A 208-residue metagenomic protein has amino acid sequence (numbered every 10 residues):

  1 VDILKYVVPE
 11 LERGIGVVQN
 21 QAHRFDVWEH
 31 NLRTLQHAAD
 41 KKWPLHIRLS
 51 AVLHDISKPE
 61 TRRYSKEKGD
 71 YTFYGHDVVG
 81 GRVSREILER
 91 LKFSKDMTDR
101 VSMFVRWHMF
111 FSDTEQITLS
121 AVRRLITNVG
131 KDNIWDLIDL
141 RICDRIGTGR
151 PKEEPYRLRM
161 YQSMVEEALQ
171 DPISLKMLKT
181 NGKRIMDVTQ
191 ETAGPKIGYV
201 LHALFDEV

Functional and structural regions predicted by a protein language model:
V1, L11-G16, V52-D55, R100-H108 (+3 more regions): A glycine-rich phosphate-binding loop feature that marks nucleotide/adenosyl-phosphate handling sites
V1-A38: Long, charged alpha-helical interface segments
D2-L4, P44, S94, E191-T192: Short coil/loop linkers at secondary-structure junctions
I3-Y6, M109-F110, M186-E191: Core structural elements
I3-Y6, R33, R100, A121-R124 (+4 more regions): Exposed alpha-helical structural elements
E10-V17, V101-M103, P195-D206: Short linear loop/turn motifs
D26-E29, R33, H37-P151: Divalent metal-dependent catalytic cores for phosphoryl transfer on phosphate-bearing substrates
E86, R90, R145-V208: Charged substrate- and nucleic-acid-binding regions of tRNA-handling and nucleotidyl-transfer enzymes, centered on
